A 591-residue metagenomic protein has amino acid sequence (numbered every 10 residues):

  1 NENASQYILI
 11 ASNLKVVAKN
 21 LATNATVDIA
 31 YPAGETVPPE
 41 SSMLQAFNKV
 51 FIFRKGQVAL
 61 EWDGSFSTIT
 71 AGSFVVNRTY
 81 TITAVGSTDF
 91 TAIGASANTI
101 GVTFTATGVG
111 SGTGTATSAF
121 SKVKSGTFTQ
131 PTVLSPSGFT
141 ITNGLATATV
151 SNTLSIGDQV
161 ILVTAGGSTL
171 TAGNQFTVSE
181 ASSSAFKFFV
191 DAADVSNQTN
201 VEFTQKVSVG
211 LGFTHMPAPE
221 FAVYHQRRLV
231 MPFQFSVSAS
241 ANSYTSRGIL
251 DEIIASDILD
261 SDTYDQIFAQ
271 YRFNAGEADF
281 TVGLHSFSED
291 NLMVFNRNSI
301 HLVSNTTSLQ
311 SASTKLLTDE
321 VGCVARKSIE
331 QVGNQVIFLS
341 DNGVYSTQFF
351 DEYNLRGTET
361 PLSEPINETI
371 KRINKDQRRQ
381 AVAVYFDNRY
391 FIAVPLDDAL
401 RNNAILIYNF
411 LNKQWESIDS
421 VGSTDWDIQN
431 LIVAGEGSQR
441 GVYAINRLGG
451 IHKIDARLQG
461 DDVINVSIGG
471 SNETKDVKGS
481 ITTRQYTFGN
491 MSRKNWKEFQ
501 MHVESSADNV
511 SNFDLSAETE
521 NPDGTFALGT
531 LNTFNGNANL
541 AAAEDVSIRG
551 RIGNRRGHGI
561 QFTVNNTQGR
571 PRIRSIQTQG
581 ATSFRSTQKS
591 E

Functional and structural regions predicted by a protein language model:
N1-A25, I29, G34-F51, E320-V324 (+2 more regions): Beta-sheet repeat architectures centered on beta-propellers
V17-K19, A59-W62, S121-V123, S236-T263 (+2 more regions): Short beta-strand segments and strand-loop junctions that repeat across beta-rich extracellular domains
A18-N20, D63, T164, V190 (+5 more regions): Residue-level signal for short segments within beta-strands and strand-turn junctions of well-structured beta-sheet
A30, G34, V123, T127-T132 (+3 more regions): Beta-propeller and closely related beta-pinwheel folds
P38-T68, F120-T132: Hydrophobic or amphipathic alpha-helical targeting/insertion segments
M43, D89-A97, T171-G173, S196-T199 (+5 more regions): Acidic Ser/Thr/Pro-rich low-complexity disordered segments that often serve as glycosylated linkers/stalks around
K55, D63-F66, E180-S184, S288: Residue-level recognition of beta-strand termini and adjacent short loop/turns
S67-M216: Small/polar beta-strand repeat architecture
